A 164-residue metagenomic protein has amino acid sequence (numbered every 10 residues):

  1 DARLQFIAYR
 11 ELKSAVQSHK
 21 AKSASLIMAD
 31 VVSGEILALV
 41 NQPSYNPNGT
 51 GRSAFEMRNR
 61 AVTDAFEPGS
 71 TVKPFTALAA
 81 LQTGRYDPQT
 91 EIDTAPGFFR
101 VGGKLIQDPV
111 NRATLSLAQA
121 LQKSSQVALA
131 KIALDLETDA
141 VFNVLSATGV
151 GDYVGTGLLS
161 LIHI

Functional and structural regions predicted by a protein language model:
D1-S23, Y45-N48, R52-E56: Extracytoplasmic/periplasmic proteins that interact with beta-lactams or build/remodel peptidoglycan
A24-L26, D30-S70, F75-H163: Beta-lactam-recognizing serine transpeptidase/beta-lactamase-like catalytic domain environment
